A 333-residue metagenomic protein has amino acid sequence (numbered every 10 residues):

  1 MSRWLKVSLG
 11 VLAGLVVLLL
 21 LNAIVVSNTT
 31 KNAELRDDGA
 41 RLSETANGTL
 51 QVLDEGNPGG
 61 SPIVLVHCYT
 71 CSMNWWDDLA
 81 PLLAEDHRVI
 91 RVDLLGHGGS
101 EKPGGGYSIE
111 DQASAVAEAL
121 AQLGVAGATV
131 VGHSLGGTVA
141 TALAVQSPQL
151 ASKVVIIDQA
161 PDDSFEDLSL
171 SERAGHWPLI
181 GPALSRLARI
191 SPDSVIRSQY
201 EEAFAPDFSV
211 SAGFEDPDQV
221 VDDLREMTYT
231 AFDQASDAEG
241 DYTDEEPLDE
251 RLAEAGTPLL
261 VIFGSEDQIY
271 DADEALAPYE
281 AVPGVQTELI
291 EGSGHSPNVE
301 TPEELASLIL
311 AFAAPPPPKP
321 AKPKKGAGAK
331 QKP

Functional and structural regions predicted by a protein language model:
M1-I63, D86-H87, V125-A126, A314-P333: Alpha/beta-hydrolase fold catalytic core
T30-A33, F165-S171, A188-E254: Conserved alpha/beta-hydrolase catalytic His-Asp/Glu region
E55-G99: Conserved HGGG/HGGXW glycine-rich cap/lid loop of the alpha/beta-hydrolase fold
L94-L135, S307: Active-site loop/oxyanion-hole signature of alpha/beta-hydrolase fold enzymes
G137-P148, V154: Short glycine-enriched nucleophile-adjacent loop and the immediately C-terminal alpha-helix near the catalytic center
V145, V154-L187: Flexible "cap/lid" loop of the alpha/beta hydrolase fold
E254-S293: Conserved loop-alpha-helix segment in the C-terminal half of the alpha/beta-hydrolase fold that carries the catalytic
G284-P333: Catalytic active-site module of serine/aspartate enzymes centered on a nucleophile-bearing elbow/loop
